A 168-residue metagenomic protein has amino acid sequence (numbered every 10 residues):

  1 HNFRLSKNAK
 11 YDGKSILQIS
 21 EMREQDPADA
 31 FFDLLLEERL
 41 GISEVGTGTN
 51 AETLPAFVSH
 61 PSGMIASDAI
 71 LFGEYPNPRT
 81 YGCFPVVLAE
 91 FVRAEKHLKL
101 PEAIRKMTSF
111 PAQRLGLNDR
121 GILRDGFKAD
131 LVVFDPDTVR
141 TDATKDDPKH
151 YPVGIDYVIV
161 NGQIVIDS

Functional and structural regions predicted by a protein language model:
H1-K96: Active-site neighborhoods of metal-dependent hydrolases
E24, D68, L88, A103 (+3 more regions): Hydrophobic, well-ordered secondary-structure elements that form the walls of internal hydrophobic environments
E37-I42, L71-Y75, P111-R114, R140-D142 (+1 more regions): Flexible loop/turn segments at secondary-structure boundaries
I42-L54, E95, K99-I104, A112-K149: Acidic, glycine-enriched loop/beta-strand segments at the rims of small-molecule binding/catalytic pockets
P55-S62, S67-D68, V132-S168: C-terminal cap of metal-dependent C-N hydrolases
